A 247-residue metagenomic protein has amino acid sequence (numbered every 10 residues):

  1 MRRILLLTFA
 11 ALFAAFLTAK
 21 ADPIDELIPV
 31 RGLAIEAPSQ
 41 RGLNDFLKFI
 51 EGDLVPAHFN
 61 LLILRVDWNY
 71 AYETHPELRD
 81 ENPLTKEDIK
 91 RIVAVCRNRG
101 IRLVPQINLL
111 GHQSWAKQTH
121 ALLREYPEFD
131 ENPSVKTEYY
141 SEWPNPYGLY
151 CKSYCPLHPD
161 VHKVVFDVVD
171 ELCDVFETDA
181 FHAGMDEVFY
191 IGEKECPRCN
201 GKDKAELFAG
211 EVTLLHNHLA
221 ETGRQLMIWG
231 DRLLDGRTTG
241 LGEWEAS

Functional and structural regions predicted by a protein language model:
M1-I4: Positively charged n-region of N-terminal signal peptides that target proteins for export
L6-L7, N69: General helical structural elements
L7-A15: Bacterial N-terminal signal peptides
A14, P23-D25, G100: A general, composition-driven signal for non-globular sequence regions
A14-L17, G111: Local alpha-helix boundary/kink/capping signal
A19-A21: Boundary at the C-terminal end of the N-terminal hydrophobic targeting segment
E26-R31: A short, charged/proline- and glycine-enriched loop that marks the coil->beta-strand transition at the N-terminal
A34-S247: Aromatic-lined carbohydrate-binding surfaces of glycoside hydrolases
